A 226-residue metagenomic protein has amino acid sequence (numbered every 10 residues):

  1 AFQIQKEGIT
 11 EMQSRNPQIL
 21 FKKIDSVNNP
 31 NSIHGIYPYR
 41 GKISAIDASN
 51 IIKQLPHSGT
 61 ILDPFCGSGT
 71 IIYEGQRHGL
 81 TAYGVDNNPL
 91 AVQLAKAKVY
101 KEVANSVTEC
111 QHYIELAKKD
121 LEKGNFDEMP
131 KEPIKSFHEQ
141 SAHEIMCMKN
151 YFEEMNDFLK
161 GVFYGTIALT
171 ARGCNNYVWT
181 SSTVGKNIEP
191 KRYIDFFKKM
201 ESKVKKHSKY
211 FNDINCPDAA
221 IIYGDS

Functional and structural regions predicted by a protein language model:
A1-P56: S-adenosyl-L-methionine
I19-I24, E115-G124, F137, T170-T183: Short, compositionally biased low-complexity segments
P30, F126-K131, W179-V184: Short linear capping/connector segments at secondary-structure termini
H34, P38, V85, K135: Short, charged/polar micro-motifs that form catalytic or ligand-binding hotspots
R40, S44, A91, S141 (+2 more regions): Hydrophobic (often cysteine-bearing) scaffold residues that line and stabilize catalytic clefts of nucleotide/cofactor
S44, N50-D120, Y193-S226: Conserved S-adenosyl-L-methionine
A104-E154: PRPP-dependent phosphoribosyltransferase catalytic core
A142-S226: SAM-dependent nucleic-acid methyltransferase catalytic core
